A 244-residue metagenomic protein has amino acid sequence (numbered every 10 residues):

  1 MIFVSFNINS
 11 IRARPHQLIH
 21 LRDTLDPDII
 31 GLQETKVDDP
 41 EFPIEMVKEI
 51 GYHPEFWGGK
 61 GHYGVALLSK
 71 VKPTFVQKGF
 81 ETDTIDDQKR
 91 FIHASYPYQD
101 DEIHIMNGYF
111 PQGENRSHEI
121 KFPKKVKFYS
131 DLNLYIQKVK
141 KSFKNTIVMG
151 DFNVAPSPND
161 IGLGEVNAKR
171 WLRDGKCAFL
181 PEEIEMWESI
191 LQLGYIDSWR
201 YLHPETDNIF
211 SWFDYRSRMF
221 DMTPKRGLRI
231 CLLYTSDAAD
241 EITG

Functional and structural regions predicted by a protein language model:
M1-Y52, W57, H62-V65, P156: N-terminal, active-site-proximal structural segment of metallo-dependent hydrolase catalytic domains
N9, K36, Y109-P111, N153-A155 (+1 more regions): Catalytic metal-binding/acid-base residues of hydrolase active sites
R12, D39-E41, G64-V65, G113-S117 (+2 more regions): Short catalytic/ligand-binding loop motif for oxyanion handling, primarily in non-cytosolic enzymes, centered on
H20-R22, R90-D100, D131-K144: Short amphipathic alpha-helices and their capping/turn segments at secondary-structure boundaries
T35-S117: Structured beta-strand-rich core segments of catalytic domains in phosphoester-bond hydrolases
I50, F128-L232: Metal-dependent phosphoesterases centered on the DNase I-like endonuclease/exonuclease/phosphatase
T82, F110-Y129, W171-G175: Surface-exposed cleft-lining segments at the edges of enzyme active sites
D237-G244: Single conserved hydrophobic/aromatic residue that forms the stacking wall/gate of nucleotide- or nucleobase-binding
